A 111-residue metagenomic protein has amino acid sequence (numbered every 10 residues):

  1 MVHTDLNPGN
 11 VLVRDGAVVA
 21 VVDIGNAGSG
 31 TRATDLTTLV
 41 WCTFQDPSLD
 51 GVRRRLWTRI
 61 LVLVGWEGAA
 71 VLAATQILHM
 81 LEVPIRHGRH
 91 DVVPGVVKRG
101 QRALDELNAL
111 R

Functional and structural regions predicted by a protein language model:
M1-T34: Active-site acidic catalytic loop and adjacent metal/ATP-binding pocket of ATP-dependent phosphoryl transfer enzymes
H3-T4, V22, R55, E67 (+1 more regions): Residues at structural and domain junctions
N10, D23-N26, G51-V52, V64-E67: Membrane-targeting and insertion segments and their boundary/processing signals
T34-V64, A74-H90: Active-site activation/catalytic loop segments of kinase-like enzymes and analogous catalytic loops in related
V52, L56, V92-A103: Extended, well-ordered alpha-helical scaffold segments
G68-L72: Alpha-helical scaffolds flanking conserved acidic
L107-R111: Regulatory N- and C-terminal appendages and interdomain linkers associated with kinase/kinase-like NTP transferase
